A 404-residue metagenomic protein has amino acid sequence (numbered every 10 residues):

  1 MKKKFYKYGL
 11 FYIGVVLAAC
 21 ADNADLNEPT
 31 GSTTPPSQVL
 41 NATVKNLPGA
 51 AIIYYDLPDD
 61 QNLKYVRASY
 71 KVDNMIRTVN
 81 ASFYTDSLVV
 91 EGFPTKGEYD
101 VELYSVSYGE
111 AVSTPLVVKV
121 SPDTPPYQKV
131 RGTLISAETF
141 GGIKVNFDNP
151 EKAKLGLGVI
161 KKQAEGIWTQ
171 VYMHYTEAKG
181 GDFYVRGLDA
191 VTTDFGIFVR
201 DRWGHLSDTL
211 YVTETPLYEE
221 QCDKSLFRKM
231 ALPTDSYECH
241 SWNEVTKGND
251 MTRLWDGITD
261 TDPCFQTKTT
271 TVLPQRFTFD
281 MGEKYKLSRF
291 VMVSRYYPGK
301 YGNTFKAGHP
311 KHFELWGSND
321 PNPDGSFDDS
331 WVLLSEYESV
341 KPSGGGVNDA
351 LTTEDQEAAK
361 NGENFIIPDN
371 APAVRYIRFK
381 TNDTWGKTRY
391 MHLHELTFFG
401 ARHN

Functional and structural regions predicted by a protein language model:
V16-A19: C-terminal motif of bacterial Sec signal peptides marking the signal peptidase cleavage site
A21-D60, T95, V112-K152, D208-L232 (+1 more regions): Pro/Thr/Ser/Gly-rich low-complexity, intrinsically disordered linker/stalk tracts
L57, Q61-K96, I160-A190, W331-P342 (+1 more regions): Recognizes extended acidic, P/S/T-rich segments that occur within or adjacent to Ig-like beta-sandwich modules
V90-L116, G181-L217: Beta-strand-rich modules
K162-F183, F198-V245: Preference for solvent-exposed, low-hydrophobicity sequence contexts
E214-K284, R295-Y296, K300, N348-D349 (+2 more regions): Disordered, acidic Ser/Thr/Pro-rich linker "stalks" and the adjacent N-terminal cap of the next globular domain
I258-D329, N361-N404: Aromatic, loop-rich ligand-recognition surfaces of beta-strand-rich domains
